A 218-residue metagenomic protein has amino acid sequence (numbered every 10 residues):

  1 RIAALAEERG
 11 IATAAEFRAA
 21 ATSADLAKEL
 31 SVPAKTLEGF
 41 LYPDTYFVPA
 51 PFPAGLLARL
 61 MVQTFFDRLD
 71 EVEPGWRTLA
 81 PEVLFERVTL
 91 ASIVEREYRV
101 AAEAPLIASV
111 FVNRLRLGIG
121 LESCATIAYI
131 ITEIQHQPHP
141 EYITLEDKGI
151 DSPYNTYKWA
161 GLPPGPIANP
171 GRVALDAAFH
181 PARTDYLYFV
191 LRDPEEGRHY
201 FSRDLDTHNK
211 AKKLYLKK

Functional and structural regions predicted by a protein language model:
R1-R9: Membrane-embedded segments
A4, A19, K210: DNA-binding alpha-helical recognition surfaces that contact promoter or target DNA
I11-A12, L26-K218: Bacterial extracytoplasmic/cell-wall-associated proteins, especially those involved in peptidoglycan
I11-T22: Short, well-structured active-site flanking segments
